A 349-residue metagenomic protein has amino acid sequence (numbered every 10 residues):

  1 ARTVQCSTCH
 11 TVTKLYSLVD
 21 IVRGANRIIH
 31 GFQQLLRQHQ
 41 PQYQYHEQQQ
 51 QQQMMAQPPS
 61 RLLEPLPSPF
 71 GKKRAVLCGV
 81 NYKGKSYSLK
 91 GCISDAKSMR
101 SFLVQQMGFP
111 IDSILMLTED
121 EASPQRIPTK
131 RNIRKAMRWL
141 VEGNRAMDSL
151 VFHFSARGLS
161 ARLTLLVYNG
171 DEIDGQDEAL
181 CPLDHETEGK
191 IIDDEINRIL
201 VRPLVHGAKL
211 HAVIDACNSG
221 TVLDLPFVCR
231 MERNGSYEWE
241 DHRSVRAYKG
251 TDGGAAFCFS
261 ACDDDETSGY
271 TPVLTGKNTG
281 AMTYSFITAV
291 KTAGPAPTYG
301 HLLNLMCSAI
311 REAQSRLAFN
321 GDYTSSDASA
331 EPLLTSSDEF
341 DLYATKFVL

Functional and structural regions predicted by a protein language model:
A1-L349: Cysteine endopeptidase catalytic domains of the caspase/legumain-like
